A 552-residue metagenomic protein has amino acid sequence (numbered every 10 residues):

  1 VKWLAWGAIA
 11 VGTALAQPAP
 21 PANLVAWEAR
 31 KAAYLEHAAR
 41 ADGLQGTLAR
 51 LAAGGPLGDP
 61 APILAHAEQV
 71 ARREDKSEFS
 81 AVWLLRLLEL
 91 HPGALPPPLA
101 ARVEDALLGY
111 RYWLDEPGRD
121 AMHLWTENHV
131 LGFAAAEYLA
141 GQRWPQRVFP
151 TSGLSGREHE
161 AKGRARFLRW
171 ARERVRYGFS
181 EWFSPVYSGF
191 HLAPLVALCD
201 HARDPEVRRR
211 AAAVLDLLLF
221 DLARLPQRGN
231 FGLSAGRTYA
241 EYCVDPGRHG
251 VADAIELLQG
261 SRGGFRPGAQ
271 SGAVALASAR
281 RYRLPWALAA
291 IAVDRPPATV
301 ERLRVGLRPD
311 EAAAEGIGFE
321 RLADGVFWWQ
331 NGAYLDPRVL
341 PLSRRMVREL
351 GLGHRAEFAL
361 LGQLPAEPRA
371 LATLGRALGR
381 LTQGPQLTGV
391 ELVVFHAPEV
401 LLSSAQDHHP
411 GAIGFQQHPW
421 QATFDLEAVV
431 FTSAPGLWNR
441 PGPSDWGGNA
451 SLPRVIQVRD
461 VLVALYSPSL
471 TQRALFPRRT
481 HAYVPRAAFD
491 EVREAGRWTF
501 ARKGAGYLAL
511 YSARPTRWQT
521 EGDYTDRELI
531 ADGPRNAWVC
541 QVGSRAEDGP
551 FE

Functional and structural regions predicted by a protein language model:
V1-W3: Positively charged n-region of N-terminal signal peptides that target proteins for export
A5-T13: Bacterial N-terminal signal peptides
Q17-G132, P145, L154-F167, V175 (+1 more regions): Ser/Thr/Asn(+Pro)-rich, low-complexity disordered segments
A52, R86-L90, Y138-R143, A193-H201: Short glycine/serine- and small hydrophobic-enriched flexible loop segments
L124-E127, E181-S188: A glycine-rich, coil/turn loop motif that links secondary-structure elements
R143, R166-R169, E173, A197 (+1 more regions): Alpha-helical scaffold segments in carbohydrate-active enzymes
R147-T151, L198-R210: Inter-helical turn/loop segments and adjacent helix faces that build the functional surface of alpha-helical bundle
R209-A277: Extended amphipathic alpha-helical segments with heptad-repeat/coiled-coil character used for oligomerization, fusion
